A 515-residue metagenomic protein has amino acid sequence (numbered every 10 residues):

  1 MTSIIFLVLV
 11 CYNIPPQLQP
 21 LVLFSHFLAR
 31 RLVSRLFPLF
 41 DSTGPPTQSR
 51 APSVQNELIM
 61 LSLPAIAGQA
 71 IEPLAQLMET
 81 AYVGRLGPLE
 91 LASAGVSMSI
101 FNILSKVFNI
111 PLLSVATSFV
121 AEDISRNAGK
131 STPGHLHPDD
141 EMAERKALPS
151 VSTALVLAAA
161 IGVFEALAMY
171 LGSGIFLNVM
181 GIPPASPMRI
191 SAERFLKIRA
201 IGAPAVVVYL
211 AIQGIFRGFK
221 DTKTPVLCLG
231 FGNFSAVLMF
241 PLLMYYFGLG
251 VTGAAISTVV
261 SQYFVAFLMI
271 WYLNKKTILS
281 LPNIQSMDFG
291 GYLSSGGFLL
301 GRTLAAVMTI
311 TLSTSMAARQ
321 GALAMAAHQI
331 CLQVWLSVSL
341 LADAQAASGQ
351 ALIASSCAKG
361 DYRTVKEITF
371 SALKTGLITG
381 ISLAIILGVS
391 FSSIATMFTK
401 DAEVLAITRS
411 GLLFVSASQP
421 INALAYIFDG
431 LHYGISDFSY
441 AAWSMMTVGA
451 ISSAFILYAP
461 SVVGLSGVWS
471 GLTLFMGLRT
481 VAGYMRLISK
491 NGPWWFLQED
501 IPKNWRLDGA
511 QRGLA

Functional and structural regions predicted by a protein language model:
L23-S62, V251, A255-T258, F267-V307 (+2 more regions): Interhelical loop/hinge segments that connect adjacent transmembrane helices in multipass membrane
V54, N127-S152, L171-R199, F398-G411: Membrane-interface helix-capping segments at transmembrane helix termini in multi-pass transporters
L58-L61, V83-N102, S150, S186-S191 (+7 more regions): Interfacial/gating helices of multi-pass transporter permease domains
M60-E79, I198, G232, S261-V265 (+4 more regions): Transmembrane helical elements of multi-pass membrane transporters/channels
P73-A92, L177-A185, L242-L249, L304-S337 (+2 more regions): Helix-terminus/linker motif at the lipid-water interface of multi-pass membrane proteins
L91-V163, Y209-P225, A327-F391, A425-A441: Small-residue-rich hydrophobic transmembrane alpha-helices
L171, P184-I212, G290, C331-V338 (+2 more regions): Alpha-helical transmembrane segments of multi-pass membrane proteins
T222-K223, G230-F267, A326, F391 (+6 more regions): Membrane-interface helix-loop junctions in multi-pass transport and translocation proteins
